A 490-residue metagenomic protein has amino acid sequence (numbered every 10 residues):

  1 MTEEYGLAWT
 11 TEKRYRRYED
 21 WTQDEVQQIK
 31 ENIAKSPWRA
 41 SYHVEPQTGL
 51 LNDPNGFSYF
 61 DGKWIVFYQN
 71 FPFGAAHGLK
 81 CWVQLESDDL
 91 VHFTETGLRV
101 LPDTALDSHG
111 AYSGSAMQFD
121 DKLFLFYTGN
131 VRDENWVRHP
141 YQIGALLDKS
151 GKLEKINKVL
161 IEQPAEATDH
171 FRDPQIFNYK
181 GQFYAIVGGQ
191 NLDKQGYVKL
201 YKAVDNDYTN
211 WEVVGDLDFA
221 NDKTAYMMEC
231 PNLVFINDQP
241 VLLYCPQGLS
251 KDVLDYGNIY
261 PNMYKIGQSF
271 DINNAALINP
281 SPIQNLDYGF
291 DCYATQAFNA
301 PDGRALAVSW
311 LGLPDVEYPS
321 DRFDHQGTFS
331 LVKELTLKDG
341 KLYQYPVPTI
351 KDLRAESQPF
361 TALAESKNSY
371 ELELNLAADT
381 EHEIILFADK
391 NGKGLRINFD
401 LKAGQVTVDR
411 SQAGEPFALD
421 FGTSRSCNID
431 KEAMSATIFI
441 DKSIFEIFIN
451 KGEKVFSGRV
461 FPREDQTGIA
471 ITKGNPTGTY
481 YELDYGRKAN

Functional and structural regions predicted by a protein language model:
M1-H109, S113, M117-D173, N178-T224 (+4 more regions): Beta-rich carbohydrate-recognition and catalytic domains
E3-Y5, W9, V26, K30 (+1 more regions): Beta-rich accessory regions
